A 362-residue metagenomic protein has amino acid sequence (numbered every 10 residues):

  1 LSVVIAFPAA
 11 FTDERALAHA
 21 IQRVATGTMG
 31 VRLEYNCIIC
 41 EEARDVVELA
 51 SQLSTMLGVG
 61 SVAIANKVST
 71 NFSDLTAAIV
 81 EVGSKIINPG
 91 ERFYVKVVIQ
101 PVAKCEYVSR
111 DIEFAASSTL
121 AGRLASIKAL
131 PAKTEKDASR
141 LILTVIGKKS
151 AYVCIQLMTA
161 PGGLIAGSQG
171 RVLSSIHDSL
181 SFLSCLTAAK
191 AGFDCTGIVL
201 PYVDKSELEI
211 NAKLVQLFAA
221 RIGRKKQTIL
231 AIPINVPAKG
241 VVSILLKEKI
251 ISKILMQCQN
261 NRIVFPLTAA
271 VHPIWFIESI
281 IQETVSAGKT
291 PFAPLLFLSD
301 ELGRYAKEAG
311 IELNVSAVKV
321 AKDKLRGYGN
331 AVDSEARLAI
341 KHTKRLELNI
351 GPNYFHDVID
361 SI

Functional and structural regions predicted by a protein language model:
L1-A25, G30-A50, I127-T134, A138-I362: Nucleotide-activated chemistry modules centered on ATP-dependent adenylation/adenylyltransferase
A9-V102: Non-catalytic nucleic-acid substrate-recognition regions in nucleic-acid-modifying enzymes
K67-I165: Non-catalytic substrate-recognition/targeting regions of SAM-dependent transferases
